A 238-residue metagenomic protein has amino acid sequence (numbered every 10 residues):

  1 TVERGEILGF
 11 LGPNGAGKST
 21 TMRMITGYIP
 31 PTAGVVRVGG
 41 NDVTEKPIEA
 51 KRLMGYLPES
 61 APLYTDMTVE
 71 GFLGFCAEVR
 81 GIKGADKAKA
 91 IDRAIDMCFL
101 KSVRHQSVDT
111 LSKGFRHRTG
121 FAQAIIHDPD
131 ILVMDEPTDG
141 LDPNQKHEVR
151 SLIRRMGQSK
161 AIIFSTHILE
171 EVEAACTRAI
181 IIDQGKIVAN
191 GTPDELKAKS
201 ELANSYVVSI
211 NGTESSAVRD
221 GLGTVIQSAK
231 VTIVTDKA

Functional and structural regions predicted by a protein language model:
T1-D183, A189: ABC transporter nucleotide-binding domains
V149-K237: ABC transporter nucleotide-binding domain
